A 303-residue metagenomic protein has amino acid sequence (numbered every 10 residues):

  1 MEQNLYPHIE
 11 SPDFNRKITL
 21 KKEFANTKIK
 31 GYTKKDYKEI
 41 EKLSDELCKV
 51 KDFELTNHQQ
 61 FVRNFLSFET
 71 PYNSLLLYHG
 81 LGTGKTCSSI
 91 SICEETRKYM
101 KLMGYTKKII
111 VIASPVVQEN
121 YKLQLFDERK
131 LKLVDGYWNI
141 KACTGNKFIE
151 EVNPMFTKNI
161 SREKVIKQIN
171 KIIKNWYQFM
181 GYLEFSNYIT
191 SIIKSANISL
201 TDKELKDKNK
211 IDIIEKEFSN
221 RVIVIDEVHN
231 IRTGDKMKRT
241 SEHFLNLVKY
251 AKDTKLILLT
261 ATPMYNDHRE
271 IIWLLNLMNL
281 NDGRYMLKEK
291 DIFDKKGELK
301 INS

Functional and structural regions predicted by a protein language model:
M1-V62, F68-L76, L81-H243, K252-D253 (+1 more regions): SF2 helicase/translocase NTPase motor core, specifically the RecA-like lobe 1 inter-motif segment between Walker
L81-G82, D253-D267: Conserved helicase ATPase motor motifs in RecA-like P-loop NTPase domains
A113, T260-A261, H268, L287: Glycine-rich, histidine-containing beta strand-loop boundary motifs that form or position
K122, H268-I272: An amphipathic alpha-helix signature
I271-R284: A short helix-turn-beta junction within AAA+ P-loop NTPase domains corresponding to the substrate/partner-engaging
